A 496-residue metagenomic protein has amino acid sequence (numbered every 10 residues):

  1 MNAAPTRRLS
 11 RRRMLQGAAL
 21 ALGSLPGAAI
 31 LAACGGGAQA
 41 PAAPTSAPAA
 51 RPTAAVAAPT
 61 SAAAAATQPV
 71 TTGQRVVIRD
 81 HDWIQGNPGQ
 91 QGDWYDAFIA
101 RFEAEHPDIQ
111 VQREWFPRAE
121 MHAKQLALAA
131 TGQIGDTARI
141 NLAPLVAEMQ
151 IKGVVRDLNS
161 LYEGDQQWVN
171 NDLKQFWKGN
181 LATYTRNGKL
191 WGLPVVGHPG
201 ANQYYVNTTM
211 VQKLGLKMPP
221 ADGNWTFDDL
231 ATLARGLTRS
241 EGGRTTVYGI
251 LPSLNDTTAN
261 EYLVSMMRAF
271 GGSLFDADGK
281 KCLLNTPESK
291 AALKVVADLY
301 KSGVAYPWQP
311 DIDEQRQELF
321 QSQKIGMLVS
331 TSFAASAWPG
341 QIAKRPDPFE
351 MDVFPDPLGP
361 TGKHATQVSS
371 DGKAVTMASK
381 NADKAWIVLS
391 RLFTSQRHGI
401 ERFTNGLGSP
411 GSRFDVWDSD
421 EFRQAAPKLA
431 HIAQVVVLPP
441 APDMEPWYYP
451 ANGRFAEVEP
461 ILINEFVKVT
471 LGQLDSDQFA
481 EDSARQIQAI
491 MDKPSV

Functional and structural regions predicted by a protein language model:
M1-R13, A18-A33: N-terminal secretory signal peptides
A42, A50, A54, A64-A65 (+5 more regions): Long, aromatic- and glycine/proline-rich binding clefts that accommodate carbohydrate-like moieties
A63-T72, A143-A201, P348-P355, Q424: Hinge/lid segment of periplasmic solute-binding proteins
Q74-V76, A100, A104-E105, K290 (+5 more regions): Extracytoplasmic/periplasmic substrate-recognition and gating elements
R79, T185-G197, Q212, D228-K281 (+1 more regions): Extracytoplasmic/periplasmic solute-binding protein
A97, R101-F176, Q212-K217, E318-M327 (+1 more regions): Extracytoplasmic "Venus flytrap"/periplasmic binding protein-like
N159-F176, P220-G223, E241-G243, Y248-L254 (+6 more regions): Short, solvent-exposed loop/beta-turn-alpha elements that line the ligand-binding surface or hinge of extracytoplasmic
A231-G236, D278-P310: Glycine-centered hinge/linker elements that transmit conformational signals in sensory and ligand-binding systems
